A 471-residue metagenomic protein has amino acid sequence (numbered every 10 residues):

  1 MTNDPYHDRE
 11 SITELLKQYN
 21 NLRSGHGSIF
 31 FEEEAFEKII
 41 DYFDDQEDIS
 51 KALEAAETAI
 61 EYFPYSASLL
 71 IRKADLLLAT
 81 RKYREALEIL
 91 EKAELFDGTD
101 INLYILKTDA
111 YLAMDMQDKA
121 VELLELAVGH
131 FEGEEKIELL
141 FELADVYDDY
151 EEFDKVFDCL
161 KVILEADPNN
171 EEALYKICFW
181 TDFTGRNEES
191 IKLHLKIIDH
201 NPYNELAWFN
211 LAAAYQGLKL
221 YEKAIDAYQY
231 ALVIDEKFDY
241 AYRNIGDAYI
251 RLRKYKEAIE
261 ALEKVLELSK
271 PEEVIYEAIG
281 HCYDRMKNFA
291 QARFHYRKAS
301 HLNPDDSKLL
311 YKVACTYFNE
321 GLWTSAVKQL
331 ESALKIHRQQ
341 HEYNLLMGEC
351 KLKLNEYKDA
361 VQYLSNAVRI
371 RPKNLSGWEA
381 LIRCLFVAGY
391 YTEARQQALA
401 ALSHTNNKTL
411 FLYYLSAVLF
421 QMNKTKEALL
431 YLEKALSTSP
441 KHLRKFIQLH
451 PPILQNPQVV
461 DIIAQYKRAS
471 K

Functional and structural regions predicted by a protein language model:
E34, S68, N102, K136-E138 (+9 more regions): Start-of-helix register in tetratricopeptide repeats
A59, K92-A93, A127, V162-I163 (+8 more regions): Canonical positions in the second alpha-helix
Y62, L95-D97, H130-E132, A166 (+8 more regions): Structural marker of alpha-solenoid helical repeat scaffolds
